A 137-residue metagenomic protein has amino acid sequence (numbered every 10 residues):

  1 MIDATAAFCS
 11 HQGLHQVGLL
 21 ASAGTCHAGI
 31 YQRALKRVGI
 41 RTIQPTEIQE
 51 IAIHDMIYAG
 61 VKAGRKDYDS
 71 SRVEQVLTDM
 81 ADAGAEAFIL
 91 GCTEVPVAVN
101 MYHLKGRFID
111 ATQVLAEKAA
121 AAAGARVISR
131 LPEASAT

Functional and structural regions predicted by a protein language model:
M1-T137: Non-catalytic structural scaffold of enzyme domains
